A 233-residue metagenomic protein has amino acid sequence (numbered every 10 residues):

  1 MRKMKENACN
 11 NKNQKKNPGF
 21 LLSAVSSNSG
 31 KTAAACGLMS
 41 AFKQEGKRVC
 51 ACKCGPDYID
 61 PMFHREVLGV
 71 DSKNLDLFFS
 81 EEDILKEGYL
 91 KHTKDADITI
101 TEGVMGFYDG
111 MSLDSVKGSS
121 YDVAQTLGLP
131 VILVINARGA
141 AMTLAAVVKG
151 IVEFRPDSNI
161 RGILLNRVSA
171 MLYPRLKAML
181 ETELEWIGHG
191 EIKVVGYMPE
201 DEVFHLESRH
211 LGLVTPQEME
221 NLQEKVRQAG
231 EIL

Functional and structural regions predicted by a protein language model:
K5, N11-A33, M39-L127, I135-G162 (+2 more regions): ATP-dependent carboxylate-amine ligase catalytic core
V131-V134, V195-G196: Short hydrophobic alpha-helical runs that function as membrane-insertion/retention elements
M142-L233: Internal gly/pro-rich beta-alpha loop/helix module that stabilizes soluble enzyme cofactors or their anionic handles
